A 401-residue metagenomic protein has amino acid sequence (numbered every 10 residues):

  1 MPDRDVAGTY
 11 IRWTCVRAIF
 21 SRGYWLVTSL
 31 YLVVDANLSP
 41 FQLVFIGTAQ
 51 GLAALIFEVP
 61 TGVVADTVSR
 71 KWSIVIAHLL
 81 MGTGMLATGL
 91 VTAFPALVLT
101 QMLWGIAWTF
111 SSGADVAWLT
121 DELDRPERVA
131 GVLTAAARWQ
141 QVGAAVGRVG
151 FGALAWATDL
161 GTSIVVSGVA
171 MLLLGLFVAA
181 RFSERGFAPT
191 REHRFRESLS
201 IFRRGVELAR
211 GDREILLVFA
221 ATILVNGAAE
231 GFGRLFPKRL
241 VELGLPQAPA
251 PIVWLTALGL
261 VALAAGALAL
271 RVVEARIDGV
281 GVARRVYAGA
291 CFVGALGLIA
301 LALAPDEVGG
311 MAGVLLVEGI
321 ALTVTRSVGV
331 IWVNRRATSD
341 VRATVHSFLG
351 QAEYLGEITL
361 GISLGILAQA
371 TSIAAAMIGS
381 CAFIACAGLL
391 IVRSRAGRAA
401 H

Functional and structural regions predicted by a protein language model:
M1-R4, S183-F219: Juxtamembrane intracellular "pre-TM" segments in multi-pass secondary transporters
P2-L55, E214-G259: Helix-loop boundary and gating motifs at the non-cytosolic
A53-I56, L255-D278: Transmembrane alpha-helices of Major Facilitator/SLC transporters
A54-T92: Conserved MFS/SLC helix-loop-helix module at the cytosolic interface between two early adjacent transmembrane helices
I74, V286-Y287: Primarily marks hydrophobic transmembrane alpha-helices of the MFS/SLC 12-helix fold
L79-A93, F292-D306: C-terminal ends and interior cores of transmembrane alpha-helices in multi-pass membrane transporters/permeases
M102-Q141: Cytoplasmic helix-loop-helix junction between adjacent transmembrane helices in 12-TM secondary transporters
S167, L172-R194, R393-H401: Helix-loop junctions on the cytosolic side of multi-pass membrane transporters, especially the intracellular loop
